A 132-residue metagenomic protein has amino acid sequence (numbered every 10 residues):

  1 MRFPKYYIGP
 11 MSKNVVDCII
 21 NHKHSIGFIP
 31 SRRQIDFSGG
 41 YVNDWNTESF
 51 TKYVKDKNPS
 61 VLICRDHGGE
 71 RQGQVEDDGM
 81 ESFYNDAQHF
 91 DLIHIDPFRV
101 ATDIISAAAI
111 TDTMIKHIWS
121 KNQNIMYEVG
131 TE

Functional and structural regions predicted by a protein language model:
M1-G73, E81, H89-D91: Alpha/beta catalytic barrel-like cores
D36, G69-Q72, I95-I104, M126-E132: Active-site-proximal beta-alpha loop/turn segments in soluble metabolic enzymes
N43-R65, S106-V129: Alpha-helix-loop-beta-strand connector modules within alpha/beta enzyme cores
G73-D103, T113-K116: A generic, well-ordered mixed alpha/beta core segment in the N-terminal half of proteins
